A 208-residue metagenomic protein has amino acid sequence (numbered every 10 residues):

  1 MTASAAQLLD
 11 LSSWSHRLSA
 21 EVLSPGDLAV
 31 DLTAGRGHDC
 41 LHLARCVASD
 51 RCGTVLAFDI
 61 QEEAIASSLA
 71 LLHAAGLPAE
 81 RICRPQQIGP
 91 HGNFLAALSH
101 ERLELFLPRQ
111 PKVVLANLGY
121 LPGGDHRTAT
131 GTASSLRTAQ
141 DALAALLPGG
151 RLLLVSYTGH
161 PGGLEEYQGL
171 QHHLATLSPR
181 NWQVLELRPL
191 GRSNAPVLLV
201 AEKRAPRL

Functional and structural regions predicted by a protein language model:
M1-L28, L32-C46: S-adenosyl-L-methionine
R45-T54: Conserved S-adenosyl-L-methionine
T54-I60: Conserved SAM-binding motif I beta-strand of class I
A66-R109: S-adenosyl-L-methionine
L115-T138: Mobile active-site "lid"/loop adjacent to the S-adenosyl-L-methionine
S134-P148: A short glycine-rich, Lys/Arg-flanked "PGG" loop and its adjoining helix->strand segment in the class I
G149-S156: Conserved beta-strand signature within the Rossmann-like core of class I S-adenosyl-L-methionine
H160-L208: Class I S-adenosyl-L-methionine
